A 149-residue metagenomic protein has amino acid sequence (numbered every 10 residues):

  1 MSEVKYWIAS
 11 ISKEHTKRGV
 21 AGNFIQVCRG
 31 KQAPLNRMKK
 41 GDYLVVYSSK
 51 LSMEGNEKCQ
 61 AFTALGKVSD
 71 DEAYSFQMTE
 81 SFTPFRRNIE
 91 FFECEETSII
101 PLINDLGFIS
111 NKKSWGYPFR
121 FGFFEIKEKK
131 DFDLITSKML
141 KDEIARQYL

Functional and structural regions predicted by a protein language model:
M1-K40, T136-L149: Compositionally biased, charged N-terminal/linker segments
S10, Y47-S48: Short His-Asn-centered micro-motif
E14, S52, Y74: Surface-exposed, flexible loop/turn segments at secondary-structure boundaries
Y43, S49, V68-D71: An acidic- and aromatic-residue-enriched active-site/binding cleft used to recognize and process polar
V45-V46, T63: Hydrophobic beta-strand signal
S48-E54: Short, charged beta-turn/beta-strand-edge "cap" motif at the junction between a beta-strand and an adjacent loop
K58-K129: Aromatic- and Lys/Arg-enriched surface recognition patch
